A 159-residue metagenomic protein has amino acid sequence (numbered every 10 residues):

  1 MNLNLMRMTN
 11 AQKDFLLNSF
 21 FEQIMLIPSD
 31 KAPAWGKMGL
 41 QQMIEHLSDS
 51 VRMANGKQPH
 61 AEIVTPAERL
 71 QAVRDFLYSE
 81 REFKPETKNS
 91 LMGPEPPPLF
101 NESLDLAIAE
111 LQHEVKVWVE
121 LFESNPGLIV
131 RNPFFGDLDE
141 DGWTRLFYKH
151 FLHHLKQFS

Functional and structural regions predicted by a protein language model:
M1-Q23: Extreme N-terminal tail/first-helix region
N2-R7, K57-I108: Short, helix-capping/interhelical loops that line the mouth of catalytic, cofactor-, or ligand-binding pockets
F15, S19, Q42, H46 (+3 more regions): Generic recognition of short, well-ordered alpha-helical interface segments
L17-E22, T87, E123-V130: Short alpha-helical hairpin
F21-I24, I44, S48-R52, Q112-V119 (+1 more regions): Non-transmembrane alpha-helical segments in soluble domains of secreted/periplasmic/extracellular proteins
D30-Y78, E82, I129-S159: Short, contiguous alpha-helical
P96-F151: A charged, amphipathic interaction segment
